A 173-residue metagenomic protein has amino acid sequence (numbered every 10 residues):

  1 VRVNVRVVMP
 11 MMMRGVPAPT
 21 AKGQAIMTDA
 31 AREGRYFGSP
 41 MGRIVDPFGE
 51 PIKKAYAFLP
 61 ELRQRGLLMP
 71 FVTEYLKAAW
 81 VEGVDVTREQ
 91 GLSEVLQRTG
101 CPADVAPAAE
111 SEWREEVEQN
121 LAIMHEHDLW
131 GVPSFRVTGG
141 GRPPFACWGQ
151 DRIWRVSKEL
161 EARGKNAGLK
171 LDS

Functional and structural regions predicted by a protein language model:
V1, E74-S173: C-terminal cap of thioredoxin/glutaredoxin-like
V1-A79, A167, L171: Structural alpha/beta surface segment adjacent to cysteine/selenocysteine redox centers across thiol/disulfide enzymes
